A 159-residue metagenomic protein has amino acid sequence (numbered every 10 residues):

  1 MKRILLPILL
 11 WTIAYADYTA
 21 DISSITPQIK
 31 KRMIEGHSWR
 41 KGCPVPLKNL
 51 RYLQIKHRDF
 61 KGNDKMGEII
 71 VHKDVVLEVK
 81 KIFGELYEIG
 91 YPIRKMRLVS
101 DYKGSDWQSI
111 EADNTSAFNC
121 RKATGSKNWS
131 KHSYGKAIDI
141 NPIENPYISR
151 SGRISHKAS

Functional and structural regions predicted by a protein language model:
I4-I13: Sec-dependent N-terminal signal peptides
D17-N63: N-terminal module-boundary/linker segments of secreted carbohydrate-active enzymes
V45-I110: Active-site acidic/histidine clusters and adjacent loop/turn architecture that either coordinate catalytic ions
N49-R51, N114, S133-K136: Residues that flank catalytic or metal-binding motifs in active/ligand-binding sites
Q54-K56, A117-C120, A137-N141: Structural recognition of the beta-strand scaffold that forms the well-ordered cores of secreted hydrolase catalytic
D101-N128: Conserved short secondary-structure elements within globular domains
A123-G125, W129, Y134-S159: Catalytic cores and adjacent binding grooves of peptidoglycan-active enzymes
